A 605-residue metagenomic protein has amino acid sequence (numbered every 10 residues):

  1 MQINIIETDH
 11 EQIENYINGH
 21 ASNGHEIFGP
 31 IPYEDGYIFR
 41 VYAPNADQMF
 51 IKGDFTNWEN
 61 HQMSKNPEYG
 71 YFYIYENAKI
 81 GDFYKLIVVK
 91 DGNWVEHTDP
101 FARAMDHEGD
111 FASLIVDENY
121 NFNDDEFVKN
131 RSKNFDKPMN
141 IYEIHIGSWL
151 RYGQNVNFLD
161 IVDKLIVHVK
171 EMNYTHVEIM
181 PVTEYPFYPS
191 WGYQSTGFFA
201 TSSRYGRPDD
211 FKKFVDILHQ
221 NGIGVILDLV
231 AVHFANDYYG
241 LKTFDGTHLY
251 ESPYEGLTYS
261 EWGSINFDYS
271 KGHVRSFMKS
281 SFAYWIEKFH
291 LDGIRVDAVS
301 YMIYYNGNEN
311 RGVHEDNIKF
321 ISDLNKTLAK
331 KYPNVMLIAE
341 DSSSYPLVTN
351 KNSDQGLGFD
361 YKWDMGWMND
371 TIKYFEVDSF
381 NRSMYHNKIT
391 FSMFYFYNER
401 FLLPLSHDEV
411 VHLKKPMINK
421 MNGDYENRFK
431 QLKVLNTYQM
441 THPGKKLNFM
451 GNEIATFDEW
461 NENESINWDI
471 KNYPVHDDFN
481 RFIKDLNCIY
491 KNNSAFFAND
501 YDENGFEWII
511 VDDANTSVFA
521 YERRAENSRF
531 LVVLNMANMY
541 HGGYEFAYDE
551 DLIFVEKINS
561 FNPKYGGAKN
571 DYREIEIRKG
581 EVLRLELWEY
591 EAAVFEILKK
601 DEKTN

Functional and structural regions predicted by a protein language model:
M1-I38, W58-E143, S148-G153, D160 (+1 more regions): The feature marks proteins involved in alpha-glucan
V41, L86, I144, V169 (+11 more regions): Conserved, mostly hydrophobic/aromatic
Y42-M49, T56-W58, D549-L552: Short proline/glycine-enriched turn/loop motifs at strand-loop junctions of beta-rich domains
N45-D47, L150, A537-Y540: Short, acidic/polar linear motifs in exposed loop/turn regions
I80-Y84, D571-N605: C-terminal beta-strand-rich structural cap/linker in extracellular carbohydrate-active enzymes
V128-D136, H145-L291, R295-V313, L585: Substrate-binding/active-site clefts of carbohydrate-active enzymes
H290-D292, Y304-N463, K491-F561: Conserved alpha/beta catalytic core and glycan-binding cleft of carbohydrate-active enzymes
V475-F496: Catalytic cores of secreted or luminal carbohydrate-active enzymes
